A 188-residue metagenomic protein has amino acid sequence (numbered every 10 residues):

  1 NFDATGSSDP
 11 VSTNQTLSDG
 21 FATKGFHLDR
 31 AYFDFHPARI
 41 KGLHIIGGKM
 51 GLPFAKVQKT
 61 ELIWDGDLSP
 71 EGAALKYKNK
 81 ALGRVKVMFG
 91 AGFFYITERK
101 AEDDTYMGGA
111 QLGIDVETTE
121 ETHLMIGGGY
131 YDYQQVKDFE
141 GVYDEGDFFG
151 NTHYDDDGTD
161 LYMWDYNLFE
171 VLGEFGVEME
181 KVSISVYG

Functional and structural regions predicted by a protein language model:
N1-V136: Outer membrane beta-barrel
E117, E121-G188: Detector for outer-membrane/organellar transmembrane beta-barrel domains, recognizing the amphipathic beta-strand
